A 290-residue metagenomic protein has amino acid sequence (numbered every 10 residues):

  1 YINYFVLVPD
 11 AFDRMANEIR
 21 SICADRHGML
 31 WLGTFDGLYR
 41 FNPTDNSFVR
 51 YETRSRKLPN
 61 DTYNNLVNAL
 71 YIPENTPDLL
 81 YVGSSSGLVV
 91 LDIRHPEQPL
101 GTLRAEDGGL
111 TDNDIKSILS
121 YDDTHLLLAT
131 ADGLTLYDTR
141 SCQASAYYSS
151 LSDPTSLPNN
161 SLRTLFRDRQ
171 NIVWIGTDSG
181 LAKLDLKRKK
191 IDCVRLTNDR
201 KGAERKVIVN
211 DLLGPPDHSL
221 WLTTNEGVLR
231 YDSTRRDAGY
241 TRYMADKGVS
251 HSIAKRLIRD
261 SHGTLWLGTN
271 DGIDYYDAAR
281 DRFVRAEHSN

Functional and structural regions predicted by a protein language model:
Y1-N290: Carboxylate-rich, polar loop motifs that coordinate divalent cations or form catalytic acidic clusters
